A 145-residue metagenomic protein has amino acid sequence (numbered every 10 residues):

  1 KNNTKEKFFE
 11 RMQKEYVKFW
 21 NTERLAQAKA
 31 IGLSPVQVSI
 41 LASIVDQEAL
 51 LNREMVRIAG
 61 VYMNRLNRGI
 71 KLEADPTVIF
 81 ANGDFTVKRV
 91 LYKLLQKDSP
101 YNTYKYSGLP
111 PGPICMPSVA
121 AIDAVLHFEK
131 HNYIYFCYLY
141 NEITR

Functional and structural regions predicted by a protein language model:
K1-R145: Bacterial extracytoplasmic/cell-wall-associated proteins, especially those involved in peptidoglycan
